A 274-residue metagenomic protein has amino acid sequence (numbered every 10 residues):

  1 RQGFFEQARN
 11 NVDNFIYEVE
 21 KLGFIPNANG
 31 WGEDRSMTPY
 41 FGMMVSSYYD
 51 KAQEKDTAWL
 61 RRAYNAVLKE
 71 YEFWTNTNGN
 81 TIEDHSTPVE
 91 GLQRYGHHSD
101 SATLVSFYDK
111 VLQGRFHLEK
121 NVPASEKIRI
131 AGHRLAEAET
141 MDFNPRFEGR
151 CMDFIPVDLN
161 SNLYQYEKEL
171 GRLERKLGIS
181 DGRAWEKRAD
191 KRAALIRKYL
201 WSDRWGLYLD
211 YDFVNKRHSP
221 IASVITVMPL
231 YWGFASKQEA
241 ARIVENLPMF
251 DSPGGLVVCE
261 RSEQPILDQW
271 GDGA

Functional and structural regions predicted by a protein language model:
R1-F5, Y40-K55, S161-S180, M228-Q238: Well-ordered alpha-helical scaffold segments within catalytic/enzyme domains
F4-F15, K55-T75, Y166, L177-I196 (+1 more regions): Extended, well-ordered alpha-helical scaffold segments
A8-A28, D84-V157, K191-A274: Extended glycan-interaction surfaces of carbohydrate-active proteins
E18-A63: Aromatic/His-enriched, Gly/Pro-containing loop or helix-boundary segments that lie immediately adjacent to catalytic
E20, D50, E72, N76-G79 (+2 more regions): Sec-exported extracytoplasmic/periplasmic mature domains
G32-M43, R62-A66, F154-Y166, P220-V224 (+1 more regions): Aromatic- and histidine-enriched alpha-helix N-cap/loop-to-helix transition segments that scaffold the rims
D34, V67-T87: Extracytoplasmic mature domains of secreted/periplasmic and thylakoid-lumen proteins
M152-I179, W185, K191-A194, G273-A274: Long, repeat-rich segments with strong aromatic
